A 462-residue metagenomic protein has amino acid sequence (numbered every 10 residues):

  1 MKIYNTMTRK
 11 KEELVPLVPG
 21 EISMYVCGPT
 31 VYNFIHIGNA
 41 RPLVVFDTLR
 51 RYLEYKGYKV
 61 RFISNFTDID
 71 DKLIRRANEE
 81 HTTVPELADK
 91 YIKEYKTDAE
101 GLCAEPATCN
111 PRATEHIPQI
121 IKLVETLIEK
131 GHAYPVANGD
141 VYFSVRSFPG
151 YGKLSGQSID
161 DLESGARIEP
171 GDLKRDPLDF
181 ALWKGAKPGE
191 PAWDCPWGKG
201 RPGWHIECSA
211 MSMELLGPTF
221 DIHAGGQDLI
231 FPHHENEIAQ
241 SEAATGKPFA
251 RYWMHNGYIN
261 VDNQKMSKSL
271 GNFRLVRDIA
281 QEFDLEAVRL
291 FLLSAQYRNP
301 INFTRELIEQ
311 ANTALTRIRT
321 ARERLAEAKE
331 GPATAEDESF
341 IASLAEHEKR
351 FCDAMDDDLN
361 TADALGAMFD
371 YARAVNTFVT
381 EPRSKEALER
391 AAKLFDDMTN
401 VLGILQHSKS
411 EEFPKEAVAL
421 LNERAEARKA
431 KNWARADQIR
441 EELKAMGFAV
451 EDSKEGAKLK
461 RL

Functional and structural regions predicted by a protein language model:
M1-Y32, D47, T97, P118-A326: Alpha-helical recognition segments enriched in aromatics with Gly/Pro capping that present substrate-recognition
T8-E13, L17-E105, E455-L459: N-terminal, positively charged nucleic-acid-binding surface of large information/translation enzymes
Y58, H132, F448: Short phosphate-binding/catalytic loops that engage adenosine nucleotides
F66-D70, I92-Y95, E105-I120, N138-R146: Short, glycine/charge-rich beta-strand/loop segments that flank catalytic centers and engage negatively charged groups
N78-V84, T108-T114, G226: The substrate-binding groove and active-site-proximal loops of carbohydrate-active enzymes, especially glycoside
K265-M266, N272-L462: Structural preference for alpha-helix termini/caps and helix-kink/transition segments
